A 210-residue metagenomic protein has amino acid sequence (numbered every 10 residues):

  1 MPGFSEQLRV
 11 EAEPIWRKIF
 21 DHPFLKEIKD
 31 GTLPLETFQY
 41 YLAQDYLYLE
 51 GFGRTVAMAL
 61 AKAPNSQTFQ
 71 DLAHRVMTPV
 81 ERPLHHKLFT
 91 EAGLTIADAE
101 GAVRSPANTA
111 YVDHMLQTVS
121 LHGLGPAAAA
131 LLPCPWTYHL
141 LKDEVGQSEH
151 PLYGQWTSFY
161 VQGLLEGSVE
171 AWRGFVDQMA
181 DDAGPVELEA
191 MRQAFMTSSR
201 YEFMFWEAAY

Functional and structural regions predicted by a protein language model:
M1-E6, I28-Q39, A92, S120 (+1 more regions): Short, charged, low-complexity loops and linkers
P2-F4, Y111-Q117, E207: Hydrophobic alpha-helical segments
F4, E11, G51, A61 (+6 more regions): Domain-length accessory/inserted modules outside core catalytic folds
R9-L33, R173-D182: Short alpha-helical hairpin
E13-K18, T32-K62, A129-H139, W206: Alpha-helical bundle segments that constitute or directly flank the non-heme di-iron/ferroxidase center
L33, Y40-G51, L164-S168, E187-A190 (+1 more regions): Short, contiguous, pocket-lining structural segments that sit at or immediately flank catalytic/ligand-binding sites
Q67-G167, M196, R200: Active-site-proximal alpha-helical scaffolds that flank and shape metal-associated catalytic sites
D181-Y210: Long hydrophobic alpha-helical segments typical of transmembrane helices together with their membrane-interfacial
